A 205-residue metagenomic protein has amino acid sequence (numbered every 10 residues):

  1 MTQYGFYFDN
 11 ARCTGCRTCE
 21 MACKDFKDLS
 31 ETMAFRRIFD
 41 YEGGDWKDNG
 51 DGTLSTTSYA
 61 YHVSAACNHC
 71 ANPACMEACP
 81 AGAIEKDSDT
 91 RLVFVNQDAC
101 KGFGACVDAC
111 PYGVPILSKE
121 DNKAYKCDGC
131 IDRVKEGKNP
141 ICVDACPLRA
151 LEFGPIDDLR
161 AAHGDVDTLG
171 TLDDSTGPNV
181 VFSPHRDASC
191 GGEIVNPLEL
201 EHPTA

Functional and structural regions predicted by a protein language model:
M1-A205: Non-ligating segments of multi-cofactor redox enzymes
